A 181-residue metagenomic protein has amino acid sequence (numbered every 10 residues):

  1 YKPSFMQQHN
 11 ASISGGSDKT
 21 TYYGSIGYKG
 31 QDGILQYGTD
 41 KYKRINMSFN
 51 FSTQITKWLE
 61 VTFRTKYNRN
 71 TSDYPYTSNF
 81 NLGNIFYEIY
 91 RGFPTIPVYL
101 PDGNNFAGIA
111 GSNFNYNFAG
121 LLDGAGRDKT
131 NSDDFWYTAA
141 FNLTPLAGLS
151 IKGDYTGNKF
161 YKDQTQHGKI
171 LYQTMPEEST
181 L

Functional and structural regions predicted by a protein language model:
Y1, G33-D134, K152-D154, N158-L181: Surface-exposed loop/interface segments of Gram-negative outer-membrane beta-barrel transport/assembly proteins
Y1-G38, T144: Residues embedded in well-ordered regular secondary structure
Q7-H9, Y137, G153-Y155: Polar/charged side chains located within well-ordered beta-strands of beta-rich proteins
Q8, L122-G126, F141: Short coil/turn segments at secondary-structure junctions
A11, M47-F49, Y137-A139: Membrane-embedded beta-strands of outer-membrane beta-barrel proteins, especially the hydrophobic/small aromatic
G16-S17, T53-K57, L143-A147: Outer-membrane beta-barrel strand-turn architecture
I26, W58-L59, F141: Generic alpha-helical hydrophobic packing signal
T138-L143, G157-K159: Alpha-helical support elements that line or immediately flank enzyme active sites and cofactor-binding pockets
